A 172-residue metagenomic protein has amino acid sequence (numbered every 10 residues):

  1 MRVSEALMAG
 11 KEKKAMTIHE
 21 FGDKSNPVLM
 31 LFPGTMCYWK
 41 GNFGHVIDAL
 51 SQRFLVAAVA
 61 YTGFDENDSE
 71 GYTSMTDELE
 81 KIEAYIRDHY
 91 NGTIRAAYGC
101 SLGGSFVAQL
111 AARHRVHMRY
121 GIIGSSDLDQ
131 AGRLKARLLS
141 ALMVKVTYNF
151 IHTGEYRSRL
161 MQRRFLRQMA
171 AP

Functional and structural regions predicted by a protein language model:
M1-A15: N-terminal cap/lid segment of alpha/beta-hydrolase-fold proteins
K14-D68: Conserved HGGG/HGGXW glycine-rich cap/lid loop of the alpha/beta-hydrolase fold
F43-G44, D68-G71, G132-R137: Short aromatic-enriched loop/helix-cap "lid" or pocket-rim segments at secondary-structure transitions that line
H45, A49, D77-Y85, Q109: Alpha-helical elements of Rossmann-like donor-binding domains used by nucleotide-donor carbohydrate transfer enzymes
A57-Y98: Active-site loop/oxyanion-hole signature of alpha/beta-hydrolase fold enzymes
G99-V107: Gly/Ala-rich beta-loop-alpha elbow adjacent to hydrolase catalytic centers
A108, A112, V116-F150: Flexible "cap/lid" loop of the alpha/beta hydrolase fold
G132-L138, Y148-P172: Conserved alpha/beta-hydrolase catalytic His-Asp/Glu region
